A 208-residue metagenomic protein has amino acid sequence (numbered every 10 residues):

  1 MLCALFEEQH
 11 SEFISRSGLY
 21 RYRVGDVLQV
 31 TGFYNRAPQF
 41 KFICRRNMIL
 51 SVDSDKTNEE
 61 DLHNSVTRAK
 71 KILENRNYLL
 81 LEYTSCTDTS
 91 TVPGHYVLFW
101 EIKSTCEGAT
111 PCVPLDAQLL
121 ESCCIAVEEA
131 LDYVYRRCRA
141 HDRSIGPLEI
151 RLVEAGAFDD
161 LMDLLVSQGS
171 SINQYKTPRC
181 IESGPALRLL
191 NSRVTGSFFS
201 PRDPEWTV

Functional and structural regions predicted by a protein language model:
M1-V208: AMP-binding adenylation
